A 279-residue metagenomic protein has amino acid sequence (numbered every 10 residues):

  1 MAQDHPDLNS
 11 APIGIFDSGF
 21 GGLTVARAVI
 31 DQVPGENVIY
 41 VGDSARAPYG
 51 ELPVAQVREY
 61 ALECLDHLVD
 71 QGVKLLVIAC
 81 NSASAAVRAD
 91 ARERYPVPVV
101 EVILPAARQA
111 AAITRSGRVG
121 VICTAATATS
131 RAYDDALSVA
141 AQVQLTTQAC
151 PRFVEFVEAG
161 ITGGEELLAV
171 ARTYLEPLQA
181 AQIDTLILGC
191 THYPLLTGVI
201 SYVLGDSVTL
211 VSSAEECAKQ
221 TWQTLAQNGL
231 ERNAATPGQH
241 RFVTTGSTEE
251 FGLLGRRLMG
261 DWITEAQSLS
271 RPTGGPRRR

Functional and structural regions predicted by a protein language model:
M1-R279: Non-catalytic structural scaffold of enzyme domains
